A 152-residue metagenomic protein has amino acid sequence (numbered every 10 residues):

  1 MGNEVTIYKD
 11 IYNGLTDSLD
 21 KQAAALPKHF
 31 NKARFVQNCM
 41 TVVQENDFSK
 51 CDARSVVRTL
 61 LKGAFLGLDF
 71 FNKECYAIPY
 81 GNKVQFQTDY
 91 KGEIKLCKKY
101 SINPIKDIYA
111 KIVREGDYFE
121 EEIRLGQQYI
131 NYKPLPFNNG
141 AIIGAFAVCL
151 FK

Functional and structural regions predicted by a protein language model:
N3-K152: Binding-interface segments
